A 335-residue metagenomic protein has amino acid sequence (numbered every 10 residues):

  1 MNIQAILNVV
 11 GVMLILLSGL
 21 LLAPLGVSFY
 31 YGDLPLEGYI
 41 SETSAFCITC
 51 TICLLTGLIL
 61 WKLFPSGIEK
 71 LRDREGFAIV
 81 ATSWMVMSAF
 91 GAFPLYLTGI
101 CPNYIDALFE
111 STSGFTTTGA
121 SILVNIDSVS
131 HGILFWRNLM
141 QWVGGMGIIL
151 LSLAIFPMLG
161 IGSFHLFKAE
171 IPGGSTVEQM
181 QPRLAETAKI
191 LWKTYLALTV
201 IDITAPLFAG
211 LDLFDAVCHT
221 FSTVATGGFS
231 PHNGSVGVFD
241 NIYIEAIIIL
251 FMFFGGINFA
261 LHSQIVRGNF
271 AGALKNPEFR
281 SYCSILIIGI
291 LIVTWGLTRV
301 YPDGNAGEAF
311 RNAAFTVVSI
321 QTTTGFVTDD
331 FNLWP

Functional and structural regions predicted by a protein language model:
M1-P335: Membrane-proximal intracellular helices of multi-pass ion channels
